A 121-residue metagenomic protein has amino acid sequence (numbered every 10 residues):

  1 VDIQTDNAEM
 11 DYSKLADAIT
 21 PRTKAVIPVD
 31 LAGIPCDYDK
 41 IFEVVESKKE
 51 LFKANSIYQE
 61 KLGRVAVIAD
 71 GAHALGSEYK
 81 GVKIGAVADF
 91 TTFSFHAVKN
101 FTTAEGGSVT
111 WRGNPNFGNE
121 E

Functional and structural regions predicted by a protein language model:
V1-Q4: Short beta->alpha connector loops at strand-helix junctions that form conserved, small/polar/Pro-enriched
D6-T103, V109-N119: Active-site phosphate-binding strand-loop segment of PLP-dependent enzymes
